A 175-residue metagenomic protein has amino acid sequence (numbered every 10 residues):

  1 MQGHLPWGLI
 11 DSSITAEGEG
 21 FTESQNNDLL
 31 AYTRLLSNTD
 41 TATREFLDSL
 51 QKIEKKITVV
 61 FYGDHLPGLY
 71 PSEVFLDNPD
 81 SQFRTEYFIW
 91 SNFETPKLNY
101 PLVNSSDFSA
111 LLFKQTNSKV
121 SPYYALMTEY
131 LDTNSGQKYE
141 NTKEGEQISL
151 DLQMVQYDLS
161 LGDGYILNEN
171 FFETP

Functional and structural regions predicted by a protein language model:
M1-P175: Solvent-exposed soluble domains appended to multi-pass membrane proteins
